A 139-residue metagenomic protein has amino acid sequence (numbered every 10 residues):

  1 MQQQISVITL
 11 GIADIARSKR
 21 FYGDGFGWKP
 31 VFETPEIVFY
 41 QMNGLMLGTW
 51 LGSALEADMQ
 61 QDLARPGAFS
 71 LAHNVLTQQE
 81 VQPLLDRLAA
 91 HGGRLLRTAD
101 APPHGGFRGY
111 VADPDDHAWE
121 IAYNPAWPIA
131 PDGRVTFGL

Functional and structural regions predicted by a protein language model:
M1-R17, S70-H73, P125-L139: N-terminal beta-strand motif that seeds the catalytic metal site of vicinal oxygen chelate
T9, K29-E36, D100-P102, N124-P131: Conserved catalytic-core motifs of GNAT/GCN5-like acyltransferases
T9-A54: Core segments of cupin and vicinal oxygen chelate
I12-A16, L71-D115: Vicinal oxygen chelate
L51-S53, Y110, I121-P128: Short beta->alpha transition motifs characteristic of CBS
S53-M59, R97, I129-A130: A short, acidic/glycine-rich surface segment
Q60-V75: Helix-adjacent hinge/juxtasegments
